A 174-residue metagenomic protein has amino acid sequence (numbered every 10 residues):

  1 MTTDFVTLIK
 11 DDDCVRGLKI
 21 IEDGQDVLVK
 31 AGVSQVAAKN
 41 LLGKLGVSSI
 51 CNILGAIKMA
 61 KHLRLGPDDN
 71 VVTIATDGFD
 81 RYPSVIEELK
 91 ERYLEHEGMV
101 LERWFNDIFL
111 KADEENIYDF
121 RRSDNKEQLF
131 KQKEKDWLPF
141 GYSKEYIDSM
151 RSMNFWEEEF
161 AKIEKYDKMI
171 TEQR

Functional and structural regions predicted by a protein language model:
M1-K44, V85-R174: Active-site/ligand-binding loops adjacent to catalytic centers
I9-C14, C51, A75-D80: Glycine-rich beta-alpha junction loops
G43-C51: Short glycine/threonine-rich catalytic loop with a Thr-x-Gly-x-Asp
N52-A60: Buried hydrophobic packing segments
A56, Y82-V85: A short acidic (Asp/Glu
H62-R64: Glycine-rich helix-loop-beta junction characteristic of Rossmann-like nucleotide cofactor-binding loops
